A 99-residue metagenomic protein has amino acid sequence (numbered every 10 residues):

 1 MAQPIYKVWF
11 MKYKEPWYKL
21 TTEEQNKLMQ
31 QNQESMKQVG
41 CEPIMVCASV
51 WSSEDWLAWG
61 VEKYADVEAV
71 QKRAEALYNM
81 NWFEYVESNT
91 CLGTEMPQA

Functional and structural regions predicted by a protein language model:
M1-L57, Y64-K72, G93-A99: Short S/T/G/P-rich N-terminal loop/turn motif that feeds into the first structured element of a domain
G40, N79-W82: Short, structurally constrained coil/turn elements that cap an alpha-helix or connect an alpha-helix to the following
Q71-N79: Short amphipathic alpha-helices in soluble, non-transmembrane regions that often serve as interface/regulatory elements
W82-T94: Conserved short beta-strand edge segments in small beta-sheet-based binding/regulatory domains
